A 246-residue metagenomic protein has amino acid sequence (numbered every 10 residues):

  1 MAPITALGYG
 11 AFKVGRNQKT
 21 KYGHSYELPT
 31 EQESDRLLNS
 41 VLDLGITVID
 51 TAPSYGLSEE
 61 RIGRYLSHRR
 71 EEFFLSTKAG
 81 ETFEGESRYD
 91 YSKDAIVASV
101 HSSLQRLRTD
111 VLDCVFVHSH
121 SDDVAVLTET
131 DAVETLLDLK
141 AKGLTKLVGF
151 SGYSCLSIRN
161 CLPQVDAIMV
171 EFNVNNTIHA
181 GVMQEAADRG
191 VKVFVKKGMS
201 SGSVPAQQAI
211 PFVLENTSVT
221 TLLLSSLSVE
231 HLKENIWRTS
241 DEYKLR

Functional and structural regions predicted by a protein language model:
M1-F73: N-terminal binding-site loop/beta-alpha segment at the start of enzyme catalytic domains that lines or forms
P3, G63-F74, L104-D110, K140 (+2 more regions): Acidic (Asp/Glu)-rich catalytic clusters
Y9, V41, I49, I62 (+8 more regions): Conserved, mostly hydrophobic/aromatic
V14-Q32, T82-V97, S119, D123-A125 (+1 more regions): Active-site mouth loops of central-metabolism enzymes
H24-V41, Y91-R108, S151-N160, P205-F212: Short, acidic/polar
D43-I46, T109-L112, T145, V165 (+1 more regions): A structural motif
L104-D123: Active-site groove signature of glycoside hydrolases
H120-R246: Beta/alpha (TIM)-barrel catalytic core signal, keyed to glycine-rich beta->alpha loops juxtaposed to Asp/Glu that bind
